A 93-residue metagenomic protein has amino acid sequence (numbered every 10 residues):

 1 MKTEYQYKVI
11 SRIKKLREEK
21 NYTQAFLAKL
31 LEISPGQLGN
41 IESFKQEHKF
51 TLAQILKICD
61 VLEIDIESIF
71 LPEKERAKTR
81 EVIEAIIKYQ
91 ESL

Functional and structural regions predicted by a protein language model:
M1-E19: A short, Lys/Arg-rich alpha-helix, primarily the initiator
I13, L27-A28, L38-I41, I69: Conserved hydrophobic/aromatic packing and binding residues within compact polymer-binding modules
E18, K29, D60: Alpha-helical residues within the helix-turn-helix
N21, K45-D60: Short, basic-rich loop-to-helix N-cap that marks the start of a DNA-contacting helix
E32-H48: Recognition helix of helix-turn-helix/homeodomain-like DNA-binding domains that insert into the DNA major groove
S68-L93: Short, charged recognition helix plus adjacent turn of helix-turn-helix-like nucleic-acid-binding domains
